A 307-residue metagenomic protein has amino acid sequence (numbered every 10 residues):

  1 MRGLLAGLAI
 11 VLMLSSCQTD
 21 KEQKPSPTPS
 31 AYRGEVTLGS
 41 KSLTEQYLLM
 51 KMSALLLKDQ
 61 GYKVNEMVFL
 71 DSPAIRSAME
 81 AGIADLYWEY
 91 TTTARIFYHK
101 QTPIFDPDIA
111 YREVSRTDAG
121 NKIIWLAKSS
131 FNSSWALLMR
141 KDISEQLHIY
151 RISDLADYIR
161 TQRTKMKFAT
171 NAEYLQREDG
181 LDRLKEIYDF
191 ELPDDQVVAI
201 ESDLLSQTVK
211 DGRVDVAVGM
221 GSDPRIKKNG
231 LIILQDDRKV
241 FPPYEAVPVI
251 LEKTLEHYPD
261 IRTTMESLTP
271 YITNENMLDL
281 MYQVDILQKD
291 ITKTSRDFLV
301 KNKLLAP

Functional and structural regions predicted by a protein language model:
M13-S16: C-terminal motif of bacterial Sec signal peptides marking the signal peptidase cleavage site
Q18-K21: Bacterial signal peptide processing site
S30-E45, Y62-V68, R163-T170: Short, well-ordered beta-strand elements
T44, Y62-S77, A172, D194-Q207: Short helix-initiation/N-cap motifs at beta->coil->alpha
S53-Q60, R151-D194, R296-L304: Ligand-binding cleft/hinge of the Venus flytrap
Y98-L126, R213, R225-K239: Ligand-binding "clamshell"
I109-K167, E252, P270-N274: A conserved helix-loop-strand patch within extracytoplasmic ligand-binding domains of the periplasmic binding
R163-D236: Ligand-binding pocket segment of bilobal, Venus flytrap-like solute-binding proteins
